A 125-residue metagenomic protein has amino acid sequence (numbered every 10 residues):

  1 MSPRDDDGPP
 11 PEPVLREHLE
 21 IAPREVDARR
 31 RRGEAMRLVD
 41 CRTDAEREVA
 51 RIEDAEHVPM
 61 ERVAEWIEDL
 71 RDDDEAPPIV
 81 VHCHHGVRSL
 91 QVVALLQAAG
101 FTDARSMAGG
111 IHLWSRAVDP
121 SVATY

Functional and structural regions predicted by a protein language model:
M1-R37, C41-P78, V87-Y125: Rhodanese-like catalytic fold shared by cysteine-dependent sulfurtransferases and DSP/PTP-type phosphatases
V81-H82: Short, surface-exposed ligand- or partner-binding patches at beta-edge/loop junctions that are enriched in aromatics
